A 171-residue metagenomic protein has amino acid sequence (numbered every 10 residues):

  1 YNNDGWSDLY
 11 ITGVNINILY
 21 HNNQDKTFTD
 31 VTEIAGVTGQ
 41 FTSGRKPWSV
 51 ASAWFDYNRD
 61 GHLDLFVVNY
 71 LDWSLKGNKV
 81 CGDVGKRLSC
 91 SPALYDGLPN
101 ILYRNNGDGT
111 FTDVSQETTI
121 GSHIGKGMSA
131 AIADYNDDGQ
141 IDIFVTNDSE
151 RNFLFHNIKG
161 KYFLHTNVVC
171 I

Functional and structural regions predicted by a protein language model:
Y1-I171: Acidic, glycine/proline-rich Ca2+-coordinating loop motifs
